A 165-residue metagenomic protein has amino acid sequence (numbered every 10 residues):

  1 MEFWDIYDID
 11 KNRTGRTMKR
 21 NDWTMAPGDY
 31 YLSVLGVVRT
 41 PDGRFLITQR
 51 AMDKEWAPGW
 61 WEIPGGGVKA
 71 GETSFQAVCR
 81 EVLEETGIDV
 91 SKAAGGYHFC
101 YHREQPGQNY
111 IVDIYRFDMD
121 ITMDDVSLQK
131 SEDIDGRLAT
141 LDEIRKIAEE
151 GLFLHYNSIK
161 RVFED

Functional and structural regions predicted by a protein language model:
M1-L35, P41: Acidic, metal-coordinating catalytic segment for phosphate/diphosphate chemistry, firing primarily on the Nudix
M25-P27, W56-E62, R137-T140: A short, polar/proline- and glycine-enriched secondary-structure boundary/capping micro-motif
G28-Y30, W60, G107-I111: A generic structural micro-feature
S33-G65: A glycine-rich, hydrophobic loop/mini-helix early in the fold
V68-L152: Unchanged
F153-D165: Charged phosphate-binding loop/patch that engages nucleotide di/tri-phosphates or the phosphate backbone of nucleic
